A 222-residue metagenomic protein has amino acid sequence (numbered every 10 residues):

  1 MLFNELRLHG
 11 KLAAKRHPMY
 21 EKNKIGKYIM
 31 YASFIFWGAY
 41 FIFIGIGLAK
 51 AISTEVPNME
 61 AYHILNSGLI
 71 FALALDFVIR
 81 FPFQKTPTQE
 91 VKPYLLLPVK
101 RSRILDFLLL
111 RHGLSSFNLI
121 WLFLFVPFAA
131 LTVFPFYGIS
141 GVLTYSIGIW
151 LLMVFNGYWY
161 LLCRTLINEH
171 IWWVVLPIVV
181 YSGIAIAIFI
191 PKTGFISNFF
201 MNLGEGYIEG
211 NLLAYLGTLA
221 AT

Functional and structural regions predicted by a protein language model:
M1-V91, R101-T222: Hydrophobic alpha-helical transmembrane segments of membrane proteins
